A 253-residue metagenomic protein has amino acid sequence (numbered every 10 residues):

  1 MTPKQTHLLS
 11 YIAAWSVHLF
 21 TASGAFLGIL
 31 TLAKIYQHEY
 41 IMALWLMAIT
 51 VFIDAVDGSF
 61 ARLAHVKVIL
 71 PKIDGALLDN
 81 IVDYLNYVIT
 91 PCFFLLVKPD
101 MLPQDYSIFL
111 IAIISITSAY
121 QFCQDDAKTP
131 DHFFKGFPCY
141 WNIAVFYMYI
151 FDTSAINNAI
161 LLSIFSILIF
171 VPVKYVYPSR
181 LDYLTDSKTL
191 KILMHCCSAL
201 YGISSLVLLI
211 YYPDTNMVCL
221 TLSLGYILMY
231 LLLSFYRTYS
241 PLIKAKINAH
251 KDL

Functional and structural regions predicted by a protein language model:
T2-K4, F134-L253: C-terminal membrane-associated helical module and adjoining short loops/tails
H7-V66: Active-site-proximal cofactor/substrate-binding loop regions of enzyme domains
L9-L19, I73-I81, A127-K135, D182-L190: Short, amphipathic, aromatic/basic-enriched membrane-interface segments that mark the entry/exit of transmembrane
W15-A22, L63-Q121: Multi-pass membrane catalytic core of lipid/isoprenoid biosynthesis enzymes
T21-K34, I53-G58, L85-Y87, F133-Y140 (+1 more regions): Hydrophobic alpha-helical transmembrane segments
L30-L46, I81, L85, I89-I111 (+2 more regions): Helix-coil boundary and interhelical linker segments in multi-pass alpha-helical membrane proteins
M47-D54, I113-Q121, L162-P172, Y226-Y230: Alpha-helical transmembrane segments of multi-pass membrane proteins
F60-K67, T117-H132, F170-R180, L232-Y236: C-terminal ends of transmembrane helices
